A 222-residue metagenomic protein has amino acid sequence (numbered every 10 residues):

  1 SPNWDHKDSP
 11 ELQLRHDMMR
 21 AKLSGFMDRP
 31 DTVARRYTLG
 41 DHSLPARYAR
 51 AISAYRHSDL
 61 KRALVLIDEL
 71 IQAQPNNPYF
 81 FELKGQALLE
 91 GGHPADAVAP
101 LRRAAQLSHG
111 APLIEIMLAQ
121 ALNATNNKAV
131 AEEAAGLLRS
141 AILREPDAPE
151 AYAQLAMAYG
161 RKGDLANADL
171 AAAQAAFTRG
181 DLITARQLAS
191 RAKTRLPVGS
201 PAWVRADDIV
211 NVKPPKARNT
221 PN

Functional and structural regions predicted by a protein language model:
S1-R103, G136, D181, D207-N211 (+1 more regions): Extracytoplasmic and endomembrane cell-envelope/extracellular-matrix remodeling and assembly machinery
R50, K84, L118, L155 (+3 more regions): Structural register within alpha-helical repeat arrays
A54, L88, L122-T125, Y159 (+2 more regions): Residue at a conserved register position within TPR or TPR-like alpha-solenoid repeats
L60, P94, K128-A131, L165-A166 (+1 more regions): TPR-repeat structural position
L64, I71, V98, A105 (+5 more regions): Tetratricopeptide repeat
R161, T178-N222: Terminal, low-structured helical/coil segments at or just beyond the last alpha-helical repeat
